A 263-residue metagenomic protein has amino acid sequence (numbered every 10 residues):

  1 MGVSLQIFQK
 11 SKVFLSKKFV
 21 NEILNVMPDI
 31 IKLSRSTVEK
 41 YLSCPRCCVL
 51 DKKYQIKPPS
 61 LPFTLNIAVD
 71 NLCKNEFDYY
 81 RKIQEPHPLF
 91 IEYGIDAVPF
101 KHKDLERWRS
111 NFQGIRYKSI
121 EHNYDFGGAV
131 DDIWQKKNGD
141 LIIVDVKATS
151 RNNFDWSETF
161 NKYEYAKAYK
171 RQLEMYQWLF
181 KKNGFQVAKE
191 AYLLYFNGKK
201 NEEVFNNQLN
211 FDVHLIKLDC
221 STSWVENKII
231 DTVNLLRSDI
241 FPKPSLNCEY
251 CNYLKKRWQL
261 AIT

Functional and structural regions predicted by a protein language model:
G2-D140: Metal-dependent nuclease catalytic cores that hydrolyze phosphodiester bonds in DNA/RNA, characterized by
V3-F8, P28-L33, K181-T263: Metal-dependent nuclease catalytic regions and adjoining charged, substrate-binding loops involved in nucleic-acid end
V49-L50, K57-P59, R151-D155, K199-E203 (+1 more regions): Short catalytic/ligand-binding loop motif for oxyanion handling, primarily in non-cytosolic enzymes, centered on
S60-L61, H87, E164-K167, C248-C251: Serine-centered coil/turn micro-motif
W108-N227: Mg2+/Mn2+-dependent nuclease catalytic core
